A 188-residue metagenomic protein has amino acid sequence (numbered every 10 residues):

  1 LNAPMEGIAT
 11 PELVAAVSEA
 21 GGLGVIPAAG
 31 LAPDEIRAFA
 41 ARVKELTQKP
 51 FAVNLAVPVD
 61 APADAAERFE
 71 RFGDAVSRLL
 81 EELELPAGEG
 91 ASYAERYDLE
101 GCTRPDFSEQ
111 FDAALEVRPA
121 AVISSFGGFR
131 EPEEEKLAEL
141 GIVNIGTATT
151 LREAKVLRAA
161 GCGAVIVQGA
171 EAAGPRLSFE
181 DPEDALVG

Functional and structural regions predicted by a protein language model:
L1-G188: Active-site entrance/lid segments in N-terminal catalytic domains of soluble metabolic enzymes
